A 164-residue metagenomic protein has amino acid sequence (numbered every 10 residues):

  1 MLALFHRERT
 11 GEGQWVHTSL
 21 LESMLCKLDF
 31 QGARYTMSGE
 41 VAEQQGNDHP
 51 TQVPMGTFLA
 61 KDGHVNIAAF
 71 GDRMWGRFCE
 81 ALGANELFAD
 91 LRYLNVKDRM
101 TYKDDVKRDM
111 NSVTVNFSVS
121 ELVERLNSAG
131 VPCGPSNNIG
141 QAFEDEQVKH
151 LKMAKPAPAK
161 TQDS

Functional and structural regions predicted by a protein language model:
M1-F70, R77: Active-site-adjacent "lid/gating" segments in soluble enzymes
S23, R73, N137-G140: Alpha-helix/helix-capping structural signal
M24, N95, A142-F143: Short secondary-structure capping/turn micro-motifs that flank functional sites
V53-A129, C133: Aromatic-enriched alpha-helical interface/lid elements that frame and gate functional surfaces
L59-A60, N137, Q141-S164: Terminal low-complexity tails and localization/encapsulation signals of metabolic enzymes
